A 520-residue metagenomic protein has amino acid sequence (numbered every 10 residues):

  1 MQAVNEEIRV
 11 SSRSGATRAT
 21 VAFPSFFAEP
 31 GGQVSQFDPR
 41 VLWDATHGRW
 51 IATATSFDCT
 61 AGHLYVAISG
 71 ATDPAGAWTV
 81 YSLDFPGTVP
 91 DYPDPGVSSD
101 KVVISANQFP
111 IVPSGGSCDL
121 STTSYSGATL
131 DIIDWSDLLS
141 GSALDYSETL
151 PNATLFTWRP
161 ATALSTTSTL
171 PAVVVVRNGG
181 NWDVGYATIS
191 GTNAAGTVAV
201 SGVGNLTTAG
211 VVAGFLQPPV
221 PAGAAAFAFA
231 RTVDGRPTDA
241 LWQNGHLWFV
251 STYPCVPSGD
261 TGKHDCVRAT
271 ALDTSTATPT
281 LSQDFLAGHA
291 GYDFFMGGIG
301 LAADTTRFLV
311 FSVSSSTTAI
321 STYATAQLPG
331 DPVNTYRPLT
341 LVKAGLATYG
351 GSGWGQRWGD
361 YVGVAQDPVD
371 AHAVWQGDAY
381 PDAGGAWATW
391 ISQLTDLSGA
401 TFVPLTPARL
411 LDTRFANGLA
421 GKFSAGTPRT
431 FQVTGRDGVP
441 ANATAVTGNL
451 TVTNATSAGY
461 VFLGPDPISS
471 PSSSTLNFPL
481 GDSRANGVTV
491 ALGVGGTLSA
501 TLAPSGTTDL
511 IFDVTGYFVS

Functional and structural regions predicted by a protein language model:
M1-S398: C-terminal PAP-associated
L397-S520: Short edge beta-strands and adjacent beta->alpha junctions
